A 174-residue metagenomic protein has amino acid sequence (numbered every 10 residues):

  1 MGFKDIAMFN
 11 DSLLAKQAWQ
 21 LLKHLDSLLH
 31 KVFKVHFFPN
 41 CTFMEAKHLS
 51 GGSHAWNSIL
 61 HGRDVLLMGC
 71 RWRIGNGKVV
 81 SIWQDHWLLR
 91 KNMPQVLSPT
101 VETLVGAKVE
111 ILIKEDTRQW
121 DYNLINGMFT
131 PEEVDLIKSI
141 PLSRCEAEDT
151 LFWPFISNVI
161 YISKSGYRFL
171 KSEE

Functional and structural regions predicted by a protein language model:
M1-E174: A helix-boundary/hinge signal
